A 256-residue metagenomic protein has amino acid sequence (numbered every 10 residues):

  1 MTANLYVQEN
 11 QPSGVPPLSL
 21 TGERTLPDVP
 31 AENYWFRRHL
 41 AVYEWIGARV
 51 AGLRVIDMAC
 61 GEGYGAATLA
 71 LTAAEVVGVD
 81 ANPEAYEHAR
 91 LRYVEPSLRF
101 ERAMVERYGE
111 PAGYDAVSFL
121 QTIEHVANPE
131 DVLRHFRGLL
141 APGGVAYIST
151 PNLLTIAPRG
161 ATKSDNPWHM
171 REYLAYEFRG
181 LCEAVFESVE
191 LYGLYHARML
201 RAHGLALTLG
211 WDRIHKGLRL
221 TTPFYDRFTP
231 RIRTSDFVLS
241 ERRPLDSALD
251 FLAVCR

Functional and structural regions predicted by a protein language model:
M1-A112, A116-L120, E130-L133, W168 (+4 more regions): Conserved N-terminal segment of class I S-adenosyl-L-methionine
L69, F136, C182: Class I S-adenosylmethionine-dependent transferase superfamily signal
A85, L153-I156, A197-M199: Feature marks short, surface-exposed loop/turn motifs that line or immediately flank catalytic pockets and channel
Q121-H125: Short catalytic micro-motifs in class I SAM-dependent methyltransferases
D131-V145: A short glycine-rich, Lys/Arg-flanked "PGG" loop and its adjoining helix->strand segment in the class I
I148-R171: Short, glycine-/aromatic-enriched active-site segment of Class I SAM-dependent methyltransferases
M170-V185: Short alpha-helix
F186-R198: Conserved S-adenosyl-L-methionine
